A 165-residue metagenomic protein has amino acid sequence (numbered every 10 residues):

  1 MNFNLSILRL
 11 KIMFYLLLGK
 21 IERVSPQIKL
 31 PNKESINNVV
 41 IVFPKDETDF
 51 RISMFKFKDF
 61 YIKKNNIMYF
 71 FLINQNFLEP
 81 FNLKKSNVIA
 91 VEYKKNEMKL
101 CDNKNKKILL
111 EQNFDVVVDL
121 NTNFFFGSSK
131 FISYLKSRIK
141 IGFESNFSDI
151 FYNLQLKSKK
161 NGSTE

Functional and structural regions predicted by a protein language model:
M1-L17: Helix-enriched interaction subdomains in cytosolic or periplasmic regions, typified by TIR/SEFIR signaling/NADase cores
V40-K64: Histidine-anchored nucleotide/phosphate-binding helix
V42-D46, L72-Q75, L120-N123: Structural motif
T48-F50, N76-F81, I150: Short, charged/polar "capping" segments at the starts of alpha-helices and the immediately preceding loops
Y61-L110: Conserved nucleotide-cofactor-binding alpha/beta core module
E111-N113, K136: Alpha-helix C-terminal capping/helix-to-coil transition sites in glycosyltransferase folds
F124-E165: Conserved nucleotide-diphosphate donor binding/catalytic pocket of glycan-assembly enzymes
